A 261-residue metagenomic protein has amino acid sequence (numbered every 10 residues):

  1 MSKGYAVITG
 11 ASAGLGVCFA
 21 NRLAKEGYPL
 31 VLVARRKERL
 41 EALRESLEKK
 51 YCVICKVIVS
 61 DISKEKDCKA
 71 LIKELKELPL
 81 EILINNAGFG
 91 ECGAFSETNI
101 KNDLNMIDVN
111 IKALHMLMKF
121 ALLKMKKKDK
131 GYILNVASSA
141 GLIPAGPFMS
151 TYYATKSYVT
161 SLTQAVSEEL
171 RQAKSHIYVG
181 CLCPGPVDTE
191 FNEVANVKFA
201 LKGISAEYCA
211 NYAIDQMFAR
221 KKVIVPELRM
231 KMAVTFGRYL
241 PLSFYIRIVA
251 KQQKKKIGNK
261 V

Functional and structural regions predicted by a protein language model:
S12-A13: Conserved glycine-rich cofactor-binding loop
E26-A42: Conserved glycine-rich Rossmann-like NAD(P)H-binding loop of the short-chain dehydrogenase/reductase
N86-E91: Conserved NAD(P)H cofactor-binding loop of Rossmann-fold oxidoreductase domains
A94-S96, N102-I107: Substrate-binding pocket helix/loop in short-chain dehydrogenase/reductase
M118, T155: Active-site helix of classical SDR
S138: Residue(s) in the substrate-gating loop at a strand-loop-helix junction that position the organic substrate next
C181, K198-V234: C-terminal helical subdomain
